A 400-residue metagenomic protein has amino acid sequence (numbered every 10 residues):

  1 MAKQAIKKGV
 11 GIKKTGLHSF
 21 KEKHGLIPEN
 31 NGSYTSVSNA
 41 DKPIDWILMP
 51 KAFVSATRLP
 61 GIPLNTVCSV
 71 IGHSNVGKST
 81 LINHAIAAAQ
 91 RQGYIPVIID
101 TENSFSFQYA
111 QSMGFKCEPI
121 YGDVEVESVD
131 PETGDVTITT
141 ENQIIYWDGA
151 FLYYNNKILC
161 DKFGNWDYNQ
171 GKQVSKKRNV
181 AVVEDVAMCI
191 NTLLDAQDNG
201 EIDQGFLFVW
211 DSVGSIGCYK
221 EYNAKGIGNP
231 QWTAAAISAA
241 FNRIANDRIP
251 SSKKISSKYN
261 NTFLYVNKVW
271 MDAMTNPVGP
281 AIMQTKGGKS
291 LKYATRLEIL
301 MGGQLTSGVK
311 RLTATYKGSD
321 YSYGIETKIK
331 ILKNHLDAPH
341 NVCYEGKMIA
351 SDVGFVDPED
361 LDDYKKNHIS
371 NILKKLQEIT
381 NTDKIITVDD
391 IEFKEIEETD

Functional and structural regions predicted by a protein language model:
M1-A40, T306-D400: C-terminal regions of RecA-like/P-loop NTPase motor modules
M1-N75, T80-I99, D167, D400: Detector for small/aliphatic-rich hydrophobic stretches
P60-P63, A88-Q92, L193-D203, R248-Y259 (+1 more regions): Conserved catalytic network of the ASCE P-loop NTPase/AAA+ motor domain
V70, I99, L207-D211, L264-Y265 (+1 more regions): Extended hydrophobic secondary-structure segments that form protein cores and membrane-embedded regions
I71-H73, I99-E102, V266-K268, M301: Short His-Asn-centered micro-motif
N83, V183-N191, S238-N246: Short, hydrophobic/amphipathic alpha-helical packing segments that form internal helix faces or helix-helix interfaces
Q92-P230: Conserved inter-motif catalytic segment of the P-loop NTP-binding fold
Q231-S351: Phosphate-binding/switch region of NTP-binding enzymes
